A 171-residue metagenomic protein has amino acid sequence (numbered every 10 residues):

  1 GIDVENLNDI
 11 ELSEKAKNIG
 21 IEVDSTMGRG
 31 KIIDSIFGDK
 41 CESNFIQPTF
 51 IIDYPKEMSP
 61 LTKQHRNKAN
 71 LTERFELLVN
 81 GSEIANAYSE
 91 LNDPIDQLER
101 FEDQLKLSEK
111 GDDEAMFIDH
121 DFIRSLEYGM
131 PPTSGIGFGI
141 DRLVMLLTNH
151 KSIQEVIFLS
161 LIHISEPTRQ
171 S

Functional and structural regions predicted by a protein language model:
G1-V79, D103-M130: Metal-assisted phosphate- and nucleotidyl-transfer catalytic regions
E57-L61, A85-N86, L91-P94, V144-M145 (+1 more regions): Flexible loop/turn segments at secondary-structure boundaries
K68-E73, M145-F158: Conserved, well-ordered active-site substructure
A69, N92-L107, L161: Active/binding-pocket-proximal capping segment
N80, E90, P94, L107 (+1 more regions): Short, well-ordered loop/turn and helix-capping segments at boundaries between secondary-structure elements and domains
E83-E90, M130-L146: Conserved phosphate/anionic-ligand binding catalytic regions in large, soluble enzymes, centered on
D96-Q97, K110, M116, E127-G135 (+3 more regions): Hydrophobic N-terminal alpha-helices or hydrophobic patches in metabolic proteins across all domains of life
S160-Q170: Residue-level detector of conserved catalytic or cofactor/ligand-binding positions in enzyme active sites
